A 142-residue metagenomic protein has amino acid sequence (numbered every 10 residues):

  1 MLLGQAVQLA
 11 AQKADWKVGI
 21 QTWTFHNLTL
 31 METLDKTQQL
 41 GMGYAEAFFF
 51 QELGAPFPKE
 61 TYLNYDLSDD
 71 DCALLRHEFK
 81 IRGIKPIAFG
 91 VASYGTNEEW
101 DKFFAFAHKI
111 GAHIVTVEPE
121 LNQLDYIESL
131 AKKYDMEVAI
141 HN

Functional and structural regions predicted by a protein language model:
M1-L9: N-terminal export signals
Q12-L30, K36, F48, K85-S93: Boundary/entry segment of secreted carbohydrate-active catalytic domains
T22-T24, T61-D66, G90, H113-E118: The substrate-binding groove and active-site-proximal loops of carbohydrate-active enzymes, especially glycoside
T29, L67, D71, E99: Soluble or luminal CAZymes and related metallo-dependent hydrolases
L30-G41, A73-E78, D125: Short amphipathic alpha-helices and their capping/turn segments at secondary-structure boundaries
M31-E52, I110-I114: Catalytic domains of carbohydrate-active enzymes, especially glycoside hydrolases
E46-H77: Glycine-rich, proline-tolerant flexible connector loops at the mouths of alpha/beta enzymes
C72, E78, R82-N142: Active-site acidic/histidine proton-transfer and metal-coordination neighborhood in alpha/beta enzyme cores
